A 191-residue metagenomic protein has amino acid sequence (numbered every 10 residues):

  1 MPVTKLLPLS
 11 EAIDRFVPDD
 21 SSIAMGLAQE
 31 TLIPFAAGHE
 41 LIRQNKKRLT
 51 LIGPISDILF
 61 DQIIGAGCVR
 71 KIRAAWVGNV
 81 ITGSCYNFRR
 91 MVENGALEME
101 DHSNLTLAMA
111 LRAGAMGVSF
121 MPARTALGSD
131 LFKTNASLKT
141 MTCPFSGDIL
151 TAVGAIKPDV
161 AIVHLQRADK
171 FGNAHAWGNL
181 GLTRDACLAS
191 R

Functional and structural regions predicted by a protein language model:
M1-R191: Conserved alpha/beta enzyme-core scaffold
